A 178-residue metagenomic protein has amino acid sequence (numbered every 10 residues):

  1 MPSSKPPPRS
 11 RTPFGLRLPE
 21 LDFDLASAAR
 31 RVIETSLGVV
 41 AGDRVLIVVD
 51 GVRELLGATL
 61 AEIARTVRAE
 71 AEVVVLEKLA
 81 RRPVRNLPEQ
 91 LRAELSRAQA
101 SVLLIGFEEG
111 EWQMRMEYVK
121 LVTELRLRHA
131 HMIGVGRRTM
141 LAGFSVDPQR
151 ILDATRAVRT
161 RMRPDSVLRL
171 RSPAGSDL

Functional and structural regions predicted by a protein language model:
M1-L178: Active-site bordering "gate/hinge" segments that shape substrate access to catalytic or cofactor-binding pockets
